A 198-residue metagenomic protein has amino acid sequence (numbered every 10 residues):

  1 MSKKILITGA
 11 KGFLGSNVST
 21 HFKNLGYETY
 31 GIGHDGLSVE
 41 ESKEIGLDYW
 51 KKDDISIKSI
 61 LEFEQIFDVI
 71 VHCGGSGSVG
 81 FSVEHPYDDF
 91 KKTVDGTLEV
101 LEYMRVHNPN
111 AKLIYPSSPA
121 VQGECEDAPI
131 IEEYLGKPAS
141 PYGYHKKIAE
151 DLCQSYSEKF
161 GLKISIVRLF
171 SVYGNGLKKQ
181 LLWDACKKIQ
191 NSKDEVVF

Functional and structural regions predicted by a protein language model:
I5-L25: N-terminal Rossmann NAD(P)H-binding glycine-rich loop of SDR-like oxidoreductase domains
T8, I32, I70-G74, L113-P119 (+1 more regions): SDR active-site strand-loop-helix element
Y27-G36: Conserved glycine-rich Rossmann-like NAD(P)H-binding loop of the short-chain dehydrogenase/reductase
E44-I57: Rossmann-fold cofactor-recognition segment
D54-K92: NAD(P)H-binding glycine-rich loop region in Rossmannoid oxidoreductase-like domains and their noncatalytic homologs
H72, L98-A139: Conserved Rossmann-fold NAD(P)-dependent oxidoreductase catalytic core, especially the SDR/UDP-sugar
D127-A128, D151-F198: NAD(P)-dependent short-chain dehydrogenase/reductase
P141, H145-I148: Active-site helix of classical SDR
